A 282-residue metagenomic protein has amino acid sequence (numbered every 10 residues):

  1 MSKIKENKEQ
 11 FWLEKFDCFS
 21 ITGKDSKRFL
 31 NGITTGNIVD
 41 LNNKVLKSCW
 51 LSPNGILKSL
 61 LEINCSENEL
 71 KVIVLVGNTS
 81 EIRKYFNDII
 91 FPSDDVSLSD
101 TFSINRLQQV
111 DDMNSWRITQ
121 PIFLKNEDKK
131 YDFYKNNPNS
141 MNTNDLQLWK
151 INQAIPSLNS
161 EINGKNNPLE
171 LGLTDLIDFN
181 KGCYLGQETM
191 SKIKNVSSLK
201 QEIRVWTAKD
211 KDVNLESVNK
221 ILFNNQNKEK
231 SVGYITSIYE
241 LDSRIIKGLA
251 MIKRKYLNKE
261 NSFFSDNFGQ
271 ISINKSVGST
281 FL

Functional and structural regions predicted by a protein language model:
M1-K3, K47-I56, Q109-S115, N225-K228 (+1 more regions): Short, solvent-exposed secondary-structure boundary motifs
M1-L60: Acidic, proline/glycine-enriched N-terminal capping motif
E9-S20, E62-P156: Acidic, low-complexity central loop/insert segments
D25-L30, T79-R83, D112, D128-K135 (+2 more regions): Short, conserved charged micro-motifs
N31-V39, K84-P92, N195, E240: Short, intrinsically disordered, mixed-charge
N42-L46, N114-W116, Y131, A154 (+4 more regions): Glycine-centered loop/turn motifs
P53-L57, L61, W149, L171-L176 (+2 more regions): Glycine-rich, small/acidic residue-mixed loop/short-helix segments
E127-T207: Anionic-ligand-binding alpha/beta catalytic cores of soluble enzymes and soluble regulatory domains that recognize
